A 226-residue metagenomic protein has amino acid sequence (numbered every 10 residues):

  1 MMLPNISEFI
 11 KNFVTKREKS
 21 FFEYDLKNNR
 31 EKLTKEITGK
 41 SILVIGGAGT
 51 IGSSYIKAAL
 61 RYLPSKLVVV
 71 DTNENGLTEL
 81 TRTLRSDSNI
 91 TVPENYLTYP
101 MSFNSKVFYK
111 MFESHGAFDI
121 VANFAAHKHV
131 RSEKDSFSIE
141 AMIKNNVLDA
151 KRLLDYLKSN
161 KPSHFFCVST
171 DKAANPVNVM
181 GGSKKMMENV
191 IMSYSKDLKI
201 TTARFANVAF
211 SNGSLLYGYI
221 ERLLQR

Functional and structural regions predicted by a protein language model:
M1-S41: Non-catalytic terminal and boundary segments that flank Rossmann-like NAD(P)-dependent oxidoreductase
I42-Y62: N-terminal Rossmann NAD(P)H-binding glycine-rich loop of SDR-like oxidoreductase domains
I45, V70, V121-A125, F165-T170 (+1 more regions): SDR active-site strand-loop-helix element
A58-V69, R85, M101-K144: NAD(P)H-binding glycine-rich loop region in Rossmannoid oxidoreductase-like domains and their noncatalytic homologs
D71-G76: Helix N-cap at the beta1-alpha1 junction of Rossmann-like dinucleotide-binding domains, i.e., the first residues
N95-T98, M142, F165, I200-A203: Hydrophobic/aromatic anchor residues within beta-strands of the central parallel beta-sheet of Rossmann-like
N123, H127-K144, L148-E188, S193: Conserved Rossmann-fold NAD(P)-dependent oxidoreductase catalytic core, especially the SDR/UDP-sugar
V179-R226: NAD(P)-dependent short-chain dehydrogenase/reductase
